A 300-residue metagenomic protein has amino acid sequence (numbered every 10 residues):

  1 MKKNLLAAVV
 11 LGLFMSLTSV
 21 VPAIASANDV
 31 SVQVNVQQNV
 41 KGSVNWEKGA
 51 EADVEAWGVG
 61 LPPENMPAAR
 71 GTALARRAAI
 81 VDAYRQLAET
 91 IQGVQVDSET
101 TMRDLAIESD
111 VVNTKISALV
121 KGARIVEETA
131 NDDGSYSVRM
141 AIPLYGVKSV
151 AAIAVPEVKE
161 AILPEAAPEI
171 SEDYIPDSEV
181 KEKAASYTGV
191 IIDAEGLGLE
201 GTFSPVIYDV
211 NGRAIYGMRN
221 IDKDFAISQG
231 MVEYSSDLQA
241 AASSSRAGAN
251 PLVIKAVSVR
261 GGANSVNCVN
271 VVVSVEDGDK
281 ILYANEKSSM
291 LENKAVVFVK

Functional and structural regions predicted by a protein language model:
M1-N4: Positively charged n-region of N-terminal signal peptides that target proteins for export
L6-A7, V81: General helical structural elements
A8-S19: Bacterial N-terminal signal peptides
V21-K300: Domain-level marker for long, solvent-exposed, non-transmembrane regions
